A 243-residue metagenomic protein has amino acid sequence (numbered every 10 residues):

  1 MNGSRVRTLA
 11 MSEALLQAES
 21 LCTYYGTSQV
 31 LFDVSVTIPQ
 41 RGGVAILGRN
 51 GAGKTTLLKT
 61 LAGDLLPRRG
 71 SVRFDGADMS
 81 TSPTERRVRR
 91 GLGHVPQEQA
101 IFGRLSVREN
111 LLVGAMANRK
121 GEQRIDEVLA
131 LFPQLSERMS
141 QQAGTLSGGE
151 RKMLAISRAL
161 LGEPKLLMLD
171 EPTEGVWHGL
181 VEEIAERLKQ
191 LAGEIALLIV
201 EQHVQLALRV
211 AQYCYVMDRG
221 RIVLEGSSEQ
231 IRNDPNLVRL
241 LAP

Functional and structural regions predicted by a protein language model:
L47-R49: The feature captures the beta-strand-to-loop junction immediately N-terminal to the Walker
A62: Helix-to-loop junction immediately C-terminal to a conserved catalytic motif
L66, D78-Q99, I125, E137-S140 (+1 more regions): ABC ATPase NBD coupling module
L105, L146, A159-L160: ABC ATPase signature
Q142-L146, E150: Conserved ABC ATPase signature
L161-K165: A short, proline-enriched helix->beta-strand linker immediately N-terminal to the Walker B motif in ABC-type P-loop
V181-E194: Helical segment within the ABC ATPase nucleotide-binding domain
